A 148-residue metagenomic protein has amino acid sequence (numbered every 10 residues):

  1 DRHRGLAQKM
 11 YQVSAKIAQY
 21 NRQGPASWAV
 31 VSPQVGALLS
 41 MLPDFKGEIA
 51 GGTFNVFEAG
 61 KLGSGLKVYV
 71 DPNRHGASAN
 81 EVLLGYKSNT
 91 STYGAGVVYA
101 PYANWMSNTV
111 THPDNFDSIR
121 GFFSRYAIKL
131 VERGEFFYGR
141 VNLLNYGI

Functional and structural regions predicted by a protein language model:
D1-K16, Q34-I148: Sequence/fold signature of self-assembling virion shell proteins
K16-R22: Surface-exposed acidic, glycine-flexible loop patches that form ligand/cofactor-binding and adhesion interfaces
A26-G36: A glycine-rich phosphate-binding loop feature that marks nucleotide/adenosyl-phosphate handling sites
